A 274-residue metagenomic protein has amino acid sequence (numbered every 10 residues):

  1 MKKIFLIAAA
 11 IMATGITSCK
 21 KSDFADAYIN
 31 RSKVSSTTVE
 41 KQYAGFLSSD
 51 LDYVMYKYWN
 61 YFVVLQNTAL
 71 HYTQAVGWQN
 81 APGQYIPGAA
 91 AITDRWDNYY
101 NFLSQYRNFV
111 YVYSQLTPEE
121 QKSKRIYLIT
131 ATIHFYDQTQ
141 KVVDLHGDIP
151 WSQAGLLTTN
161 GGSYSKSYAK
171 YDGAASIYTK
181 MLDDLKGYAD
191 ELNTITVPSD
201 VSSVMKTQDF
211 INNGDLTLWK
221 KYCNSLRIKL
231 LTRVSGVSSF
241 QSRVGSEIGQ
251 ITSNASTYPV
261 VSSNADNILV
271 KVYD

Functional and structural regions predicted by a protein language model:
M1-Y28: Bacterial Sec-dependent N-terminal signal peptides
I4, R31, N213: Sparse, context-dependent recognition of short Cys/His-centered cofactor- or disulfide-binding micro-motifs
M12-A13, M55, S239: Alpha-helical transmembrane segments and their juxtamembrane interfaces
S18, N67, L156-N160: Short, surface-exposed, charged/polar-biased interaction segments
C19-L70, G77-Q79, Y100, S104-N108 (+1 more regions): Membrane-proximal, proline-rich intrinsically disordered regions
E40, Q74-H134, Q138-D274: Structured, solvent-exposed acidic/aromatic patches
